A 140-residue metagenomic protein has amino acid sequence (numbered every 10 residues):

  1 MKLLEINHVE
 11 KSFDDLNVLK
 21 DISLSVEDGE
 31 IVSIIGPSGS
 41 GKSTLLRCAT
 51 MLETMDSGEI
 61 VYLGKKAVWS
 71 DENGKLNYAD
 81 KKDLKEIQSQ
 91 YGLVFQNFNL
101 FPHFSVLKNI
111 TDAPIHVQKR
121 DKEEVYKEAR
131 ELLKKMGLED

Functional and structural regions predicted by a protein language model:
I35-P37: The feature captures the beta-strand-to-loop junction immediately N-terminal to the Walker
T50: Helix-to-loop junction immediately C-terminal to a conserved catalytic motif
D56-V68: ABC nucleotide-binding domain "signature motif"
K65-W69, K122-D140: Conserved ABC ATPase "signature" region
A67-G92, K122-E123: ABC ATPase NBD coupling module
F104-D112: Short coil-to-helix segment of the ABC ATPase nucleotide-binding domain corresponding to the Q-loop/switch region
